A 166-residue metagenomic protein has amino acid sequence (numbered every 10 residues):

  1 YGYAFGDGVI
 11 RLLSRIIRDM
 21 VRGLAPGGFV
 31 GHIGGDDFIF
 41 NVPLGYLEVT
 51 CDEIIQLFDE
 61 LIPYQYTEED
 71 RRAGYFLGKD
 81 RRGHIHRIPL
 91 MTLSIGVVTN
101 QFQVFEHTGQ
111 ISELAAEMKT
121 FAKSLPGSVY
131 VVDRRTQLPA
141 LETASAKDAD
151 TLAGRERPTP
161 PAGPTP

Functional and structural regions predicted by a protein language model:
Y1-D19, G31-G35, I39, G45-D52 (+2 more regions): Conserved long alpha-helical elements within nucleotide-processing catalytic cores of c-di-GMP signaling and class III
Y3, L44, Q101-F105: Active-site oxyanion-binding pockets that recognize sulfate/phosphate
I16-L24, E53-L61, F121: Generic non-transmembrane alpha-helical segments
P26-F29: A short linear hydrophobic-aromatic micro-motif
H32, Y66-A116, V129-R135: A short glycine-enriched loop-to-beta-strand structural element that forms part of the catalytic core of nucleotide
D37-R72, H107: Short helix/loop segment flanking the catalytic signature motif in cyclic-nucleotide metabolism enzymes
Q101-F102, F121-P158, P166: Flexible, glycine/charge-rich interdomain/linker segments that couple and regulate nucleotide signaling catalytic cores
